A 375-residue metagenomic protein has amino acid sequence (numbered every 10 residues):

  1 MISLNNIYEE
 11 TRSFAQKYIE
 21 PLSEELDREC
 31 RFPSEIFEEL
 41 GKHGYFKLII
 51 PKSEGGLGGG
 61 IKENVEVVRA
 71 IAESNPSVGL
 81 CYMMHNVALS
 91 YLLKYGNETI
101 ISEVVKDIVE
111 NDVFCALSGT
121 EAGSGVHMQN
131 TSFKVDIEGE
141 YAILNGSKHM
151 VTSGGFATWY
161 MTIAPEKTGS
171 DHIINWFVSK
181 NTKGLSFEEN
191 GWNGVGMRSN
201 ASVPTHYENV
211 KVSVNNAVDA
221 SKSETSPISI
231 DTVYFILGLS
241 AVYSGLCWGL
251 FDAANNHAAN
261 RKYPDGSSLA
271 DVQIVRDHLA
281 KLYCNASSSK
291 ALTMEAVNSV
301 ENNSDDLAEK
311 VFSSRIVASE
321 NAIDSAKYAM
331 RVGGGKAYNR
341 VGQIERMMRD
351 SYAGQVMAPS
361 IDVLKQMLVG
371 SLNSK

Functional and structural regions predicted by a protein language model:
S3-L4, E29, P33, I100-I101 (+4 more regions): Residue-level recognition of alpha-helical structural elements
E20-D27, S287-V317, M330-Y338: C-terminal helix-coil-helix/basic helical segment that borders enzyme active sites and/or dimer interfaces and provides
F32-K42, F46-K148, T152: Glycine-rich flavin
S147-F187: A short core secondary-structure module
H149-G154, F235-G238, G354-M357: Glycine-rich phosphate/pyrophosphate-binding beta-alpha loops
W192-N285: Glycine-rich beta->alpha junctions and the first turn(s) of the following alpha-helix
S240, C247, A254, L282 (+6 more regions): Amphipathic alpha-helices that form helix-helix packing interfaces
G333-K375: Glycine-rich phosphate/cofactor-binding loops in nucleotide/flavin-utilizing enzymes
